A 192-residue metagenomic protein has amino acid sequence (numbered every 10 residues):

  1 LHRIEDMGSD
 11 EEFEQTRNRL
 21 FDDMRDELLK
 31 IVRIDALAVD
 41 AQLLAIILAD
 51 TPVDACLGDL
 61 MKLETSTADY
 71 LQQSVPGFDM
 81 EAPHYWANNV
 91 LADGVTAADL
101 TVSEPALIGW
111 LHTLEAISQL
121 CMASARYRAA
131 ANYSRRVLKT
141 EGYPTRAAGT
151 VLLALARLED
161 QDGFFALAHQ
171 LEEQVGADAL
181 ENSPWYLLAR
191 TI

Functional and structural regions predicted by a protein language model:
L1-H2, L187-I192: Long, ordered, amphipathic alpha-helical scaffolds
H2-D10, L37-P52, T113-A116: Non-membrane alpha-helical segments in proteins
N18, D50-P52, S124, L158: Structural motif corresponding to the intra-repeat A-B loop/turn of tetratricopeptide repeats
D22-K30, A55-T67, Y127-R136, Q161-G176: Alpha-helical repeat scaffolds
L28-D35, E64-L107, V137, E173-L180: Flexible helix-coil transition and linker loops at the boundaries of alpha-helical arrays
A36-V39, P105-L114, E141-G149, A179-L187: Generic helix N-cap/helix-start motif at coil->alpha-helix transitions
L44-A45, W110, I117, V151 (+1 more regions): Structural register within alpha-helical repeat arrays
A45-A49, C121, L155: Residue at a conserved register position within TPR or TPR-like alpha-solenoid repeats
